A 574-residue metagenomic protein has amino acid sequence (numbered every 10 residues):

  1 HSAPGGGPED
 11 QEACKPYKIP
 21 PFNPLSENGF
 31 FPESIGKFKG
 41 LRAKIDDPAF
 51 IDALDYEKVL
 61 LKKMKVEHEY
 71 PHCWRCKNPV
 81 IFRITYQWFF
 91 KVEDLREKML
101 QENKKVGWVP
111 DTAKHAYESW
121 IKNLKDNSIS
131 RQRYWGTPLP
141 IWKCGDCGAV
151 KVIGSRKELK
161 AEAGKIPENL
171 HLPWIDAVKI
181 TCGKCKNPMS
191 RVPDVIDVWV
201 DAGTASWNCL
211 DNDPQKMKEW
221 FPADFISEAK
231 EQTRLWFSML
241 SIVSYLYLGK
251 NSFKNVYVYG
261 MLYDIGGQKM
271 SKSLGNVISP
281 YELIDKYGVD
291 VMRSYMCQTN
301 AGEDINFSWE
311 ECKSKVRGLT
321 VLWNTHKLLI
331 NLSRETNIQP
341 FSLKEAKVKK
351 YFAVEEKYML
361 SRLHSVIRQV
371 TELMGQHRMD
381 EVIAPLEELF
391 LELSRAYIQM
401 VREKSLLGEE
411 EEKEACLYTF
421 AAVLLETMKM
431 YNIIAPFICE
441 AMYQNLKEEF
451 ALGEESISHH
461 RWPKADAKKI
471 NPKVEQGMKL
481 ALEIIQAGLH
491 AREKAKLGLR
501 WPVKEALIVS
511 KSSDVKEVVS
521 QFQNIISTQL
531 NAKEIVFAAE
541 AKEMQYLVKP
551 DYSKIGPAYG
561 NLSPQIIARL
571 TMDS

Functional and structural regions predicted by a protein language model:
H1-K114, E118, Q132, C147 (+7 more regions): NTP/phosphate- and nucleic-acid-binding module
P8-A13, M239-L248, L386: Alpha-helical support elements that line or immediately flank enzyme active sites and cofactor-binding pockets
K15-K18, N208-D211, Y245-L248: Alpha-helix C-terminal capping segments
W108-A113, E303-E311: Short, solvent-exposed helix-loop connector elements
S119, N123-V200, T204-S206, Y247-V289 (+1 more regions): Feature 926 captures the class I aminoacyl-tRNA synthetase adenylation module centered on the KMSKS loop
W220-Q232: A short glycine/serine-rich beta->alpha loop
Y295-Q298: Structured mid-domain segments that build the active-site/substrate or prosthetic-cofactor binding neighborhood
